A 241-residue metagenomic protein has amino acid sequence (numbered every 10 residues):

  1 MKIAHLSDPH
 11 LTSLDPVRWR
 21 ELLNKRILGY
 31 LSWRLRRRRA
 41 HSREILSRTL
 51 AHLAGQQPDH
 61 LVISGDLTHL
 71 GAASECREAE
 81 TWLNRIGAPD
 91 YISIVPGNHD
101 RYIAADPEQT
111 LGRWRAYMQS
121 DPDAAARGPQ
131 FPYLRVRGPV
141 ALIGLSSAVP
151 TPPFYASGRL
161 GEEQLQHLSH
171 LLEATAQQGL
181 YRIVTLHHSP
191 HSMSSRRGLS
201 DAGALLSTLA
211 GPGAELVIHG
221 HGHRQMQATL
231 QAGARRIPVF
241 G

Functional and structural regions predicted by a protein language model:
M1, Q57-D59, D90-Y91, Q178-Y181 (+1 more regions): Short coil/turn segments at beta-strand junctions that form active-site/ligand-binding loops
M1-A4, Y133-G144, A176-Y181, L230-P238: Beta-strand-turn-beta hairpins that frame and shape the catalytic cleft of phosphate-ester-processing enzymes
M1-E78: N-terminal active-site segment of His-dependent metallophosphoesterases
D8, L61, D66, A79 (+5 more regions): Divalent metal-coordination and catalytic microenvironments
H10-L14, H69-A72, N98-D106, P150-F154 (+2 more regions): Active-site environment of divalent metal-dependent phosphoester hydrolases
R77-H167, S207-A210, G233-R235: Extended active-site neighborhood of metal-dependent phosphoesterases/phosphodiesterases
N84, R196-G241: Conserved beta-sheet core of the metallophosphoesterase superfamily
L172-M193: Short acidic, glycine-rich surface-loop motifs adjacent to enzyme active sites
